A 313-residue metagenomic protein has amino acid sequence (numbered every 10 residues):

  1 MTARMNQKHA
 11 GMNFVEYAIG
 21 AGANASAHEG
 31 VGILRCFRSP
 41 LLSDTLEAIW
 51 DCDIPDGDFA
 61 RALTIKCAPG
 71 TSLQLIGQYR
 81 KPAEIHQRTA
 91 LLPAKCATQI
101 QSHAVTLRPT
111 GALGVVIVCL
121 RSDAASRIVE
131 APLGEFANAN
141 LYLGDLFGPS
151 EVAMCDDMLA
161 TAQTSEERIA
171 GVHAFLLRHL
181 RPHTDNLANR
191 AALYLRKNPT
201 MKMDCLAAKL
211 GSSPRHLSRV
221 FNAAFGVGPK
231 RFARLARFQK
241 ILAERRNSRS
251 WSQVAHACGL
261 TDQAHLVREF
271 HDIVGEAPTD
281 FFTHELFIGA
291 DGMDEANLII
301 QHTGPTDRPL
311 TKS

Functional and structural regions predicted by a protein language model:
T2-N189, Y194-P214, V227-G228, A243-R246 (+2 more regions): Alpha-helical bundle regulatory/interaction domains
F221-V227, F270-T279: A secondary-structure capping/hinge motif
N222, I241-E244: Enrichment for repetitive, rod-forming helical segments
